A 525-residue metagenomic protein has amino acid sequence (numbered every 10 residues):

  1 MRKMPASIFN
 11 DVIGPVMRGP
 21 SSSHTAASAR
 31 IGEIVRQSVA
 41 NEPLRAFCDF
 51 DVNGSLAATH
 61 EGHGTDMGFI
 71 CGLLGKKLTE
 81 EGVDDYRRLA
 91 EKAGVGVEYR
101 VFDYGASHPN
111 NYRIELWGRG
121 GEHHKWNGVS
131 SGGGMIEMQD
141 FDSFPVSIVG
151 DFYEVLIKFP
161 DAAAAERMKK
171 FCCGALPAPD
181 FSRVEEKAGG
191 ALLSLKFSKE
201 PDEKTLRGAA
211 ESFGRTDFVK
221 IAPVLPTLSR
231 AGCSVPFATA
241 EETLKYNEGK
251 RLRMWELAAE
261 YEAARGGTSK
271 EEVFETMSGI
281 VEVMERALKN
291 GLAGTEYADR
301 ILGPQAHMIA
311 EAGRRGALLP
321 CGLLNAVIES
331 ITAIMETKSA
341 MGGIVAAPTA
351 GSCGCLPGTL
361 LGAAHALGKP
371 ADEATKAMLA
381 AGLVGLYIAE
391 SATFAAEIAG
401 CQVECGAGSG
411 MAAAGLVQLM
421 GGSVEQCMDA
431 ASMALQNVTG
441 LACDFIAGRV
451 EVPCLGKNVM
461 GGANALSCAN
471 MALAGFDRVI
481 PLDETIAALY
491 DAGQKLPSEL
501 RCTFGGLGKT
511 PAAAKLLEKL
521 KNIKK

Functional and structural regions predicted by a protein language model:
R2-E137, D142-M341, G475, L482-K525: Generic N-terminal targeting/processing segments that precede catalytic cores or assembly contacts
I8-M17, M335-V345, I388-A399, F445-V450: Glycine/charged-rich beta-loop-alpha catalytic/anionic-binding loops adjacent to active sites
V16-S28, E336-L361, Q402-S409: Glycine/serine-rich anion-binding loops at beta->alpha junctions that coordinate negatively charged ligand groups
G19-S23, L318, A347-A350, D372 (+3 more regions): Alpha-helix capping and helix-loop boundary segments enriched in small/acidic/polar residues
T25-V39, A162-A164, P357-K369, A413-G421: Alpha-helical support elements that line or immediately flank enzyme active sites and cofactor-binding pockets
F47-G96, L379-V417, E425, A430 (+2 more regions): A structural-propensity feature for long, helix-poor, extended segments
P320, L324-S339, G362-S391: Helix-rich "cap/lid" substructures immediately adjacent to catalytic or cofactor-binding pockets
G421, M428-K525: Acidic, carboxylate-rich catalytic segments that either coordinate divalent cations
